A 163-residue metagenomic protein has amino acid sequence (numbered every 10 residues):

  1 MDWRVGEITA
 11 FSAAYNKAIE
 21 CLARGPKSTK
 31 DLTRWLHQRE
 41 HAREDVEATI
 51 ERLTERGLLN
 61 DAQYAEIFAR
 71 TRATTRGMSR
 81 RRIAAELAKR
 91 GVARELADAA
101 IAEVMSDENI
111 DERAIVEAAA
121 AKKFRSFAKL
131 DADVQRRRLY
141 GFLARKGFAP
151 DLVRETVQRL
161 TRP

Functional and structural regions predicted by a protein language model:
M1-P163: An alpha-helical, amphipathic repeat domain used for nucleic-acid recognition, typified by the mTERF helical solenoid
